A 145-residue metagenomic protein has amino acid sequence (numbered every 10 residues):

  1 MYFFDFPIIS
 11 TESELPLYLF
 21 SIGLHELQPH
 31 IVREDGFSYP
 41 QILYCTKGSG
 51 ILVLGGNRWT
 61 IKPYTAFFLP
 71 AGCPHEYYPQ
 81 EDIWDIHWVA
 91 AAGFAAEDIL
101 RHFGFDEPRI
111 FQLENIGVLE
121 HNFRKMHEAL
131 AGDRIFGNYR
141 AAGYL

Functional and structural regions predicted by a protein language model:
M1-T60, T65, E81, F103-I110: Generic protein-terminus/edge-of-domain signal
Y18, Q41-Y44, A95, V118-N122 (+1 more regions): Amphipathic, well-ordered alpha-helical segments in soluble domains
F20, I86-A91, A141-G143: Short glycine/serine/threonine-enriched helix-capping/active-site loop that flanks the nucleotide-sugar donor pocket
H25, A92, A129: Phosphate/oxyanion-binding loops and surfaces in catalytic or ligand/nucleic-acid-binding neighborhoods
R58, A71-A95: Ligand-binding loop in jelly-roll beta-barrel domains
I99-L145: Amphipathic alpha-helical segments enriched in hydrophobic/aromatic residues interleaved with Lys/Arg
